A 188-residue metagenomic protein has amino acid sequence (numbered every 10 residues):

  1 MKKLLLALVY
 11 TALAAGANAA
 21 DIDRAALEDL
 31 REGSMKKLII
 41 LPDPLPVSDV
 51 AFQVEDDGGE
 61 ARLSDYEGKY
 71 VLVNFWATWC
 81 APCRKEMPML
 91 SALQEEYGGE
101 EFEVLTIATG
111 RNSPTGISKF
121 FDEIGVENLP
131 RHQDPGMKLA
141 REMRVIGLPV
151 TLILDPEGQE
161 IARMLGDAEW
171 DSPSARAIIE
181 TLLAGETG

Functional and structural regions predicted by a protein language model:
M1-A51, G188: N-terminal targeting signals for export/organelle localization
D49-V71: A short beta-strand-turn-helix
E67-K69, G99, V126-N128, V145: Active-site acidic short loop of glycosyltransferases
K69-V71, F75-W79, G147: Short pre-active-site segment immediately N-terminal to redox-active cysteine/selenocysteine motifs in thiol-based
V71-V73, L105-I107, L152: Conserved hydrophobic packing residues within short motifs/helices of P-loop NTPase cores of ABC-family ATPases
R84-I124, P135-E142: Structural microenvironment flanking redox-active thiols in thiol-disulfide oxidoreductases
F121-E127, Q133-T181: Thiol/disulfide oxidoreductase modules built on the thioredoxin-like
T181-G188: Generic C-terminal helix-cap and adjacent flexible tail
